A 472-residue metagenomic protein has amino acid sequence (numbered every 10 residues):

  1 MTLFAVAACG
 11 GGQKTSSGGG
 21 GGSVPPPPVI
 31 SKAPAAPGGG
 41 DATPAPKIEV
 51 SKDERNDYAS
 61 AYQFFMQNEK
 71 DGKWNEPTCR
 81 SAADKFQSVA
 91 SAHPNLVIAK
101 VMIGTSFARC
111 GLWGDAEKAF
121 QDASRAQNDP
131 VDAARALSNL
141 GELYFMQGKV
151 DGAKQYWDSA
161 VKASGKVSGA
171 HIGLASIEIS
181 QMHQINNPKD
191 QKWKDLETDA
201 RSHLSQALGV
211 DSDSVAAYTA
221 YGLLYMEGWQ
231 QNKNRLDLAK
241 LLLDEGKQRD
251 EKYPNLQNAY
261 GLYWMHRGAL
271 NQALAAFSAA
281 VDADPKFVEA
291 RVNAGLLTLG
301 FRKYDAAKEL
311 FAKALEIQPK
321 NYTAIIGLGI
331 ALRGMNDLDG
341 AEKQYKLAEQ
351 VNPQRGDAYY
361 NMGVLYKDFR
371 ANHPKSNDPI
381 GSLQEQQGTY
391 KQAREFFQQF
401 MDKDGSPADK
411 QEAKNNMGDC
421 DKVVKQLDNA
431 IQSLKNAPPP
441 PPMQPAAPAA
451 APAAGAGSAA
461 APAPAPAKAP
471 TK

Functional and structural regions predicted by a protein language model:
G10-Q13: Bacterial signal peptide processing site
E54, V97-I98, V131-A134, S168-G169 (+6 more regions): Helix-start (N-cap) detector for alpha-helical repeat units in TPR-like alpha-solenoids, especially tetratricopeptide
W74-D84, C110-D122, Q147-S159, H183-Q206 (+5 more regions): Structural signature of tandem alpha-helical TPR/SEL1-like repeats, specifically the intra-repeat loop/turn
A92, A126-D129, A163, V210 (+5 more regions): Structural marker of alpha-solenoid helical repeat scaffolds
M102, R135-N139, G173, A220 (+5 more regions): Canonical tetratricopeptide repeat
D368, S376-K472: Terminal, low-structured helical/coil segments at or just beyond the last alpha-helical repeat
